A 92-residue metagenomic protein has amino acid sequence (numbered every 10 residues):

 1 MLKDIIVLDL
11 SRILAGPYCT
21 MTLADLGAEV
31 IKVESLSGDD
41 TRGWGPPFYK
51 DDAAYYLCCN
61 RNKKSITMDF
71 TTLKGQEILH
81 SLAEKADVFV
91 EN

Functional and structural regions predicted by a protein language model:
M1-N92: N-terminal helix-loop segment corresponding to the beta1-alpha1 unit of nucleotide/adenylate-binding folds
